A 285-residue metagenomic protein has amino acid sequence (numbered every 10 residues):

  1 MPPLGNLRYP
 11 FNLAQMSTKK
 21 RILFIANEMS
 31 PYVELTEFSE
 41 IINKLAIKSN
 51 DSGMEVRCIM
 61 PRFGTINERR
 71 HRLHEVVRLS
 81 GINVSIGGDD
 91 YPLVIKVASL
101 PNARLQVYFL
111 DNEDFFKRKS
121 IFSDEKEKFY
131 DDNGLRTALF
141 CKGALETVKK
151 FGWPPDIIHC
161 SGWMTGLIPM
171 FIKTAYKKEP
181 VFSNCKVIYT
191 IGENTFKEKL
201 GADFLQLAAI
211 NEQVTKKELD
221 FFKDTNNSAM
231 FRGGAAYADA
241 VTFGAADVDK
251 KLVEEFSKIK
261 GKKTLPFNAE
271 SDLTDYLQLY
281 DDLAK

Functional and structural regions predicted by a protein language model:
M1-Q15: N-terminal amphipathic/basic-hydrophobic helices that include classical n-h-c signal peptides and signal-anchor
N12-K285: Catalytic cores of nucleotide-sugar-dependent glycosyltransferases that transfer UDP/GDP/TDP-activated
